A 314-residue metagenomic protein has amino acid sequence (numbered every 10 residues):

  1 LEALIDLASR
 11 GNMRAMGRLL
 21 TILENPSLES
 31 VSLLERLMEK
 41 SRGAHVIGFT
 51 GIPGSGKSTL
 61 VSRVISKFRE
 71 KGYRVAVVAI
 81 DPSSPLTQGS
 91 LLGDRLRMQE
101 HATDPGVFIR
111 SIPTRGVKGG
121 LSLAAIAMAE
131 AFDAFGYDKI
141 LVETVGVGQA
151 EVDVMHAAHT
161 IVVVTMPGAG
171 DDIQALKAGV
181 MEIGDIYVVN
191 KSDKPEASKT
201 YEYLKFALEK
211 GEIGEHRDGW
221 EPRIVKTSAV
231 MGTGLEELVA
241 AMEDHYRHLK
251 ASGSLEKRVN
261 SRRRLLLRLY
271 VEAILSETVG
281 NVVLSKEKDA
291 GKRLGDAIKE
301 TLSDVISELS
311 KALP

Functional and structural regions predicted by a protein language model:
E2-R10, F49, P53, G72 (+4 more regions): Expand to "…catalyze enediolate/carbanion chemistry for C-C bond making/breaking, isomerization, decarboxylation
A3-I47, I52-S55, V64-A150, A157-V163 (+1 more regions): Nucleotide-state-sensitive switch-loop elements of NTP-binding domains
L60: Hydrophobic positions on the alpha1 helix immediately C-terminal to the Walker A/P-loop
L91, M128, D153, A157 (+5 more regions): Alpha-helical scaffold elements adjacent to nucleotide-binding pockets in ATP/GTP-utilizing enzyme cores
K139, T160, D185-I186, R223: Well-ordered beta-strand positions
V154, P167-P195: Flexible active-site lid/hinge loop adjacent to a nucleotide/diphosphate and Mg2+-phosphate binding pocket
I186, S192-H248: Canonical P-loop GTPase G-domain recognition
K226, E237-L313: Long, well-ordered amphipathic alpha-helical subdomains in the mid-to-C-terminal portions of large enzyme subunits
